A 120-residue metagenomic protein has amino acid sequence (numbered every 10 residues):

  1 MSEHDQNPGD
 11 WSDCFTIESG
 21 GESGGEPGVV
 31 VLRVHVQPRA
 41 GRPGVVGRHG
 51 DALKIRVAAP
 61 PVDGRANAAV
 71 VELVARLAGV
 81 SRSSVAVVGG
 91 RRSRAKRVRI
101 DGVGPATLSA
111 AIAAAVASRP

Functional and structural regions predicted by a protein language model:
M1-E72, L77-V80, A86-P120: Contiguous, often N-terminal, cationic amphipathic patches that form binding interfaces
